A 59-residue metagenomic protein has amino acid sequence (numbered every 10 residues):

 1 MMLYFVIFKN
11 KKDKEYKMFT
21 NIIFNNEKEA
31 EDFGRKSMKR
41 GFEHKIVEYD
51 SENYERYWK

Functional and structural regions predicted by a protein language model:
M1-T20: Short aromatic-glycine-(Arg/Gly/Cys) micro-motifs in beta-strand/loop hairpins
I7-K9, N25, I46-S51: Surface-exposed beta-strand edges and flanking loops
E15-K28, S37, Y49: A short, exposed loop/beta-hairpin motif centered on an aromatic-Gly-Thr core
E31, R35-K59: Short, mixed-charge low-complexity intrinsically disordered segments
